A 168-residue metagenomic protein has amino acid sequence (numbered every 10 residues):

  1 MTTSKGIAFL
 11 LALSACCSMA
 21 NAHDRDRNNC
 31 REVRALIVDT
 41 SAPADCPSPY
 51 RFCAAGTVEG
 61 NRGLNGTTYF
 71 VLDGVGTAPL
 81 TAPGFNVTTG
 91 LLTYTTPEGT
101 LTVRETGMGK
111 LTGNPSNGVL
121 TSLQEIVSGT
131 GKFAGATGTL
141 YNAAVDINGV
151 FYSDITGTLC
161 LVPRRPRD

Functional and structural regions predicted by a protein language model:
M1-I7: Bacterial N-terminal signal peptides that target proteins for export
A8-C16: Bacterial N-terminal signal peptides
S18-A22: Sec/Tat signal peptide C-region and signal peptidase I cleavage site
H23-D168: Beta-strand-enriched cores of mature, soluble protein domains
